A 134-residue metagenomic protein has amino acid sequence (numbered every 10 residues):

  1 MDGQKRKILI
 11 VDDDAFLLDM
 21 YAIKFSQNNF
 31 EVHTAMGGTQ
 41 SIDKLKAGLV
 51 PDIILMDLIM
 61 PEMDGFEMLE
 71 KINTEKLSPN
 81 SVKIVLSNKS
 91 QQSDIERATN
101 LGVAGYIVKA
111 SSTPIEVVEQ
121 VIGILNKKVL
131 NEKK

Functional and structural regions predicted by a protein language model:
M1-K7, P114-K134: Non-catalytic signal-transmission and effector/linker regions of two-component phosphorelay proteins
D19-Q27: Charged docking surfaces used in two-component/phosphorelay signaling
T34-D43, G65: Helix N-cap/capping motif at the beta->alpha junctions
D43, F66-P79: Short amphipathic alpha-helix used as the core "switch/output" element in two-component signaling
L49-L55: Active-site beta3 strand of CheY-like receiver
D57, S87: Active-site residues of response regulator receiver
M60: Receiver (REC) domain active-site loop signature in two-component systems and cognate sites in sensor histidine kinases
